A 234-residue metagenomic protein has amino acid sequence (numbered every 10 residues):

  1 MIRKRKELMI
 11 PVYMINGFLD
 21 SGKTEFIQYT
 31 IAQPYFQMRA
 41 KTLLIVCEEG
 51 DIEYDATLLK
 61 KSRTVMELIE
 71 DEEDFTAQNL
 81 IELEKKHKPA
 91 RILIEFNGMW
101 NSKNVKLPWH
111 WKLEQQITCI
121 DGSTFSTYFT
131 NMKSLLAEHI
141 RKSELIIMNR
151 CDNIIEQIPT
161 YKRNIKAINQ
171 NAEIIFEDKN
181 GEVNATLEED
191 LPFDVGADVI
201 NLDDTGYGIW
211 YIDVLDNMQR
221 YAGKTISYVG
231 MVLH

Functional and structural regions predicted by a protein language model:
I2-Q115, C119-S126: Nucleotide-state-sensitive switch-loop elements of NTP-binding domains
T57-S62, H139, K166-I168: Short, conserved catalytic or adaptor-binding loops enriched in Gly and charged residues
K86, A137-I140: A short, aliphatic-rich alpha-helical micro-motif
N104, N131-M132, Q157-Y161: Residues at alpha-helix caps and immediate loop-helix transition turns in enzyme cores, especially N- and C-cap
N104-L107, E138, E144: A generic, well-ordered mixed alpha/beta core segment in the N-terminal half of proteins
T118, T124, R141-H234: OB-fold and OB-like single-stranded nucleic-acid-recognition modules and their adjacent interaction interfaces
F125-E138: Flexible active-site lid/hinge loop adjacent to a nucleotide/diphosphate and Mg2+-phosphate binding pocket
